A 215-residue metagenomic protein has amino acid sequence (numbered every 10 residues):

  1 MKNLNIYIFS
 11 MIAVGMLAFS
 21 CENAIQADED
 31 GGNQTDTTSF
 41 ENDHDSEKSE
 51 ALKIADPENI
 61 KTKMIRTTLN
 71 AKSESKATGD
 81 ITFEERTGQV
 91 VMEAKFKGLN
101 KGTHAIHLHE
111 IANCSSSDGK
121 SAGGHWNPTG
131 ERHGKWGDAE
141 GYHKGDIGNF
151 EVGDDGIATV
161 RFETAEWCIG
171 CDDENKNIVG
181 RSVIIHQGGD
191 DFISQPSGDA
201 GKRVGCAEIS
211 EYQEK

Functional and structural regions predicted by a protein language model:
M1-I8: Bacterial N-terminal signal peptides that target proteins for export
S10-A13: Hydrophobic helical h-region of N-terminal Sec-dependent signal peptides in bacterial secretory/periplasmic proteins
L17-S20: C-terminal motif of bacterial Sec signal peptides marking the signal peptidase cleavage site
E22-T103, E110-K215: N-terminal leader/targeting pre-sequences
